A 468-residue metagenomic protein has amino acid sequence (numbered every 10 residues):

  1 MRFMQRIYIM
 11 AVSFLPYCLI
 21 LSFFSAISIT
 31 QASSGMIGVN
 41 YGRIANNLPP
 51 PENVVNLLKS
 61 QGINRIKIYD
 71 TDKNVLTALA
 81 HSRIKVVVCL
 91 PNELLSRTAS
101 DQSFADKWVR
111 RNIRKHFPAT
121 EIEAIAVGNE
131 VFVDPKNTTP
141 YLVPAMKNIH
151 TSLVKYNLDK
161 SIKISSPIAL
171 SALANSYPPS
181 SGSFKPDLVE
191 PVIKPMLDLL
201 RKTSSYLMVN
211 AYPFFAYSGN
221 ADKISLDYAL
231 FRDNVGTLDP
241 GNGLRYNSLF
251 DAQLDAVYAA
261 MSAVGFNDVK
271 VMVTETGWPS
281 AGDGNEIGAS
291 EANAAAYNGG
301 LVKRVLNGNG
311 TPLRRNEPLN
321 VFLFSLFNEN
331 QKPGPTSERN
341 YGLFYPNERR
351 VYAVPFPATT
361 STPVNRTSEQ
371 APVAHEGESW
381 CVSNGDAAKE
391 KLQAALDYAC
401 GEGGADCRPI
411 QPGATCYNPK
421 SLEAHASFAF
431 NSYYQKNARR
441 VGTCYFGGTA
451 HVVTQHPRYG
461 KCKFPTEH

Functional and structural regions predicted by a protein language model:
M1-G38, T362-E376, H468: Terminal membrane/secretory targeting segments in land-plant proteins
F3, I7, V55, K147-T151 (+8 more regions): Substrate-binding and catalytic surfaces of secreted/luminal carbohydrate-active proteins
S34-P49, T98-A99, G182-D187, W380-K389: Active-site mouth loops of central-metabolism enzymes
I37-Y41, N64-I68, V86-L90, E123-V127 (+4 more regions): Hydrophobic faces of well-ordered beta-strands that scaffold small-molecule active sites in alpha/beta enzyme cores
I44-L58, Q102-K115, E190-K194, K391-A395: Short, acidic/polar
I44-N46, T71-V75, N92-S96, N129-D134 (+5 more regions): Solvent-exposed loop/turn segments at secondary-structure junctions within structured extracellular/periplasmic domains
E52-N74, K85: Catalytic domains of carbohydrate-active enzymes, especially glycoside hydrolases
L76-L173, P178-S180, F184-L188, V273: Substrate-binding cleft of extracellular glycoside hydrolase catalytic domains
